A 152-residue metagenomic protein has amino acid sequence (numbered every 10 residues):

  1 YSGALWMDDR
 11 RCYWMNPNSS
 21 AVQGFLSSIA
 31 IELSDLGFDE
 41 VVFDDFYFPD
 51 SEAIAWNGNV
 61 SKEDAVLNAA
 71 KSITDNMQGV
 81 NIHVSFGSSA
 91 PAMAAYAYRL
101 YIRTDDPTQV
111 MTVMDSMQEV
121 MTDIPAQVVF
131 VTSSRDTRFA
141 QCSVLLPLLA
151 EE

Functional and structural regions predicted by a protein language model:
Y1-I31: Active-site-adjacent "subsite" loops/lids of carbohydrate-active enzymes
P17-A21, F25, G58-N68: Alpha-helix N-cap and loop-to-helix initiation/capping positions
S19-S34, F38, G87-M93: Short, acidic/polar
S28, E32-L33, S72, N76 (+1 more regions): A generic secondary-structure signal
D39-D64: Active-site-proximal loop/short-helix segments that contain or immediately flank catalytic acid/base residue(s)
V42-D44, E63-A94, Y101-R103, D123-S133: Aromatic-lined carbohydrate-recognition surfaces of secreted/lumenal glycan-active proteins
R99, R103-E152: Substrate-binding cleft of secreted/luminal carbohydrate-active enzymes
